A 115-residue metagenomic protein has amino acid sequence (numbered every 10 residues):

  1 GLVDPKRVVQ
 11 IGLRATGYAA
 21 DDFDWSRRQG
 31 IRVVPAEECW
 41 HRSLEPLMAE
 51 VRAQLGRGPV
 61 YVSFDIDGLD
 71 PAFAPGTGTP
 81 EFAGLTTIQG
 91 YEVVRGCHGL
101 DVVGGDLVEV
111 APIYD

Functional and structural regions predicted by a protein language model:
G1-R7, I11, G17: Active-site histidine-anchored catalytic micro-motif
D4-K6, R28-I31: A short helix-to-beta-strand connector/capping loop
V8-V9, A19, E37, V108: Short loop/turn and capping residues at structural boundaries
L13-R14, G84: Residue-level marker of alpha-helix boundaries and capping positions
T16-R28: Short, glycine/polar-rich helix-capping loops at beta-to-alpha or helix-loop-helix junctions that flank or form
W25, R32-D115: Catalytic cores of soluble, metal-dependent hydrolases
